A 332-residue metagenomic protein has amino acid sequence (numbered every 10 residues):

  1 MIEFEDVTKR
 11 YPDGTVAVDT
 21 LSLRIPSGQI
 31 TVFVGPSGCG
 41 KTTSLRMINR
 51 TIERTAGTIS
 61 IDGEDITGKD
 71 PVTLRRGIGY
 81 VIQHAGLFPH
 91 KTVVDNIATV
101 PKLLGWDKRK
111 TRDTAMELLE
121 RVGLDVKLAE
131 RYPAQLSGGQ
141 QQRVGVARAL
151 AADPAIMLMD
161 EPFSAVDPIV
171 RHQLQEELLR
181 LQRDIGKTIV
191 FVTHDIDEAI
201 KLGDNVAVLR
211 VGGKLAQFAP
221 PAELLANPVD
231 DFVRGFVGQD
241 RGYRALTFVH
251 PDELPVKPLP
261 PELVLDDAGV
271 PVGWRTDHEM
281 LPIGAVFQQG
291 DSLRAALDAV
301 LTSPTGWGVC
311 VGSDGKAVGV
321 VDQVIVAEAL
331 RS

Functional and structural regions predicted by a protein language model:
N49: Helix-to-loop junction immediately C-terminal to a conserved catalytic motif
D65-G79, L103, K108-R109: ABC ATPase NBD coupling module
H90-A98: Short coil-to-helix segment of the ABC ATPase nucleotide-binding domain corresponding to the Q-loop/switch region
K102, R109-K127: Conserved ABC ATPase "signature" region
Y132-L136, Q140: Conserved ABC ATPase signature
D153: Conserved catalytic motifs of ABC-family nucleotide-binding domains
E253-V270, R275, I283-D314, G319-S332: The conserved cystathionine-beta-synthase
